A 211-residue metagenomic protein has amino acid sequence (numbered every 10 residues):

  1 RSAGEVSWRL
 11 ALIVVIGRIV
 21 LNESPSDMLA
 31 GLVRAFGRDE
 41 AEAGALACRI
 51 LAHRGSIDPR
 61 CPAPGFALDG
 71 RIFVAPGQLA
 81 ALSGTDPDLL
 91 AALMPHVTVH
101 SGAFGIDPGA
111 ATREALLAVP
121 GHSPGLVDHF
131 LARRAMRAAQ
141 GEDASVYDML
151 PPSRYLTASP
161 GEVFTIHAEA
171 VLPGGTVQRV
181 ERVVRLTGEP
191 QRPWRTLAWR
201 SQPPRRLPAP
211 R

Functional and structural regions predicted by a protein language model:
R1-R211: Compositionally biased linear targeting/interaction segments
